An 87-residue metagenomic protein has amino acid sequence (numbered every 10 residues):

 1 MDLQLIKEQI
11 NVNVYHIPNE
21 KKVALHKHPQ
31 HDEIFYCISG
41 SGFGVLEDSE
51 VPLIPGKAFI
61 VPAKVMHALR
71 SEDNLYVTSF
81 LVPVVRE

Functional and structural regions predicted by a protein language model:
M1-L25, H31, F80: A short glycine-rich, His/Asp/Glu-containing loop-to-beta-strand
I10, K21, Q30-H31, S49 (+2 more regions): A generic "binding-loop/recognition-motif" signal
I17, P29-F43: Short, conserved beta-strand element in jelly-roll/cupin
L25, G44-V45, V61, M66-E72: Short beta-strand His + acidic residue motifs that chelate non-heme Fe in jelly-roll/DSBH and cupin folds
I38-S39, I54-P55, D73: A cytosolic small-molecule/anion-sensing beta-strand core signal
S39, E47, V82: Cofactor-binding loop segments of dinucleotide-utilizing enzymes, especially the Rossmann-like FAD- and NAD(P)+-binding
D48-A63: Short acidic-glycine-tyrosine-enriched beta hairpin
K64-E87: Ligand-binding loop in jelly-roll beta-barrel domains
